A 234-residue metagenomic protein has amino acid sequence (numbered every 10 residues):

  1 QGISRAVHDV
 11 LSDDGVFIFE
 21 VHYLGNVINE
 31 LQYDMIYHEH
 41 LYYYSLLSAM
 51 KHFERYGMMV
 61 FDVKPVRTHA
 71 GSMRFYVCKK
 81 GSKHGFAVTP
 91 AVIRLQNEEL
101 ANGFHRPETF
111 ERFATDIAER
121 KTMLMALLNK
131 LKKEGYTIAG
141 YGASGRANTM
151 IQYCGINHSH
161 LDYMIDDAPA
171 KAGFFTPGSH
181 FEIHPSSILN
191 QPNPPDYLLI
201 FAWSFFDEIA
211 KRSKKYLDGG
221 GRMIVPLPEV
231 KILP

Functional and structural regions predicted by a protein language model:
G2, V7, Q32-I36, G155-N157 (+1 more regions): Short secondary-structure boundary/capping segments
G2-V16, S213-D218: A short glycine-rich, Lys/Arg-flanked "PGG" loop and its adjoining helix->strand segment in the class I
D14-H22, G221-E229: Conserved beta-strand signature within the Rossmann-like core of class I S-adenosyl-L-methionine
F19-Y42, L46-S48, F53: Short, glycine-/aromatic-enriched active-site segment of Class I SAM-dependent methyltransferases
M58-H69: Conserved S-adenosyl-L-methionine
H69-D116: Flexible, glycine-/basic-rich loop-and-beta segments that form/coincide with the SAM-dependent methyltransferase
G103-T137: Structural signature of PLP-dependent enzymes
L127-A210, G219: A solvent-exposed beta-alpha-beta segment
